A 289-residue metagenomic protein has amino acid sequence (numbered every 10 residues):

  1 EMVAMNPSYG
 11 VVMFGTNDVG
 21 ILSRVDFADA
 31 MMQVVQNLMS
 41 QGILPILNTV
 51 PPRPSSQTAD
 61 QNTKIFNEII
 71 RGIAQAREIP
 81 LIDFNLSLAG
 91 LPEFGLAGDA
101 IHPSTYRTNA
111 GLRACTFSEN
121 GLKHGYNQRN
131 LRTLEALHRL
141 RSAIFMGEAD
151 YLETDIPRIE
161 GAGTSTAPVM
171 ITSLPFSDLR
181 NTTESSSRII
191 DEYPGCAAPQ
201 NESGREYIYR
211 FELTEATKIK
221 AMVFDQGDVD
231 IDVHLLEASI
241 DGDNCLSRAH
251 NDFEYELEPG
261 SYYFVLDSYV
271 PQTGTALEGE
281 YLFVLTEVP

Functional and structural regions predicted by a protein language model:
E1-D29, P103-Y106, A114, E119-N120 (+1 more regions): Conserved SGNH/GDSL esterase-like catalytic core that processes O-acyl groups on lipids and polysaccharides
S8-F14, I43-T49, P80-F84, T133: Structural recognition of the beta-strand scaffold that forms the well-ordered cores of secreted hydrolase catalytic
G15-I21, P51-S55, L86-L91, G227 (+1 more regions): Solvent-exposed loop/turn segments at secondary-structure junctions within structured extracellular/periplasmic domains
N17, V35-E68: Active-site segments of SGNH/GDSL-like serine hydrolases that catalyze O-acetyl group transfer/hydrolysis on lipids
R53-D155: Catalytic His-Asp segment of secreted/periplasmic serine-dependent ester chemistry enzymes
I156-L179, S203-R210, T214-E215, G227 (+2 more regions): C-terminal edge strands of extracellular/lumenal beta-sandwich accessory domains
I190-E206, N244-R248: Extracellular beta-rich ligand/substrate-recognition surface
K218-D225: A short beta-strand element within beta-rich, extracytoplasmic domains of secreted/secretory-pathway proteins
